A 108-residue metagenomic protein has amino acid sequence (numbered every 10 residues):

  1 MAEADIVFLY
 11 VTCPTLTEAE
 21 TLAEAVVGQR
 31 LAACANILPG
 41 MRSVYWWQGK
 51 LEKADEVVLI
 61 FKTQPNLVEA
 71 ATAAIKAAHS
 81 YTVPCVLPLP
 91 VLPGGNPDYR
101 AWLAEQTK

Functional and structural regions predicted by a protein language model:
M1-K108: Positively charged, small/polar-rich N-terminal and surface patches that mediate targeting and assembly and bind
